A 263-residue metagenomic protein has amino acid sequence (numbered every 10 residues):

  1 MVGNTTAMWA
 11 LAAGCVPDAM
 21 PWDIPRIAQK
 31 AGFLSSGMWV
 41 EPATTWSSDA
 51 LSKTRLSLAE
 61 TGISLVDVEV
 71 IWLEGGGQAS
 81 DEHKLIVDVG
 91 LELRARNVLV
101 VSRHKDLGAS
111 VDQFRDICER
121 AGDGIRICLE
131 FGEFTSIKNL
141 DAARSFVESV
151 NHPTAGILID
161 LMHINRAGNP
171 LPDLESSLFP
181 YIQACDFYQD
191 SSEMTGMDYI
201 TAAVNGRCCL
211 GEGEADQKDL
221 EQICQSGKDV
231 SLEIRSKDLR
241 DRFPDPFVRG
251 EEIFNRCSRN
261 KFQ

Functional and structural regions predicted by a protein language model:
M1-L91, A95, H152-G156, A184 (+1 more regions): N-terminal pre-domain/capping segments
G14-P21, M38-A50, W72-S80, R103-S110 (+4 more regions): Acidic-and-aromatic substrate-binding clefts and catalytic sites of carbohydrate-active enzymes
W22, E60, S64, E74-I157 (+4 more regions): Active-site acidic/histidine proton-transfer and metal-coordination neighborhood in alpha/beta enzyme cores
S35-S36, E119-C209, E214: Acidic/histidine-rich catalytic cores of soluble enzymes
W39, V101, C185, E233: Conserved residues at the C-terminal ends of beta-strands
D49-T61, Q113-D123, D173, D219-I223: Catalytic-core regions built around general acid/base machinery
Y199, G206, K228-R242: Active-site clefts of carbohydrate-active enzymes
D241-Q263: C-terminal helical cap(s) of enzyme catalytic domains, especially alpha/beta-barrels
